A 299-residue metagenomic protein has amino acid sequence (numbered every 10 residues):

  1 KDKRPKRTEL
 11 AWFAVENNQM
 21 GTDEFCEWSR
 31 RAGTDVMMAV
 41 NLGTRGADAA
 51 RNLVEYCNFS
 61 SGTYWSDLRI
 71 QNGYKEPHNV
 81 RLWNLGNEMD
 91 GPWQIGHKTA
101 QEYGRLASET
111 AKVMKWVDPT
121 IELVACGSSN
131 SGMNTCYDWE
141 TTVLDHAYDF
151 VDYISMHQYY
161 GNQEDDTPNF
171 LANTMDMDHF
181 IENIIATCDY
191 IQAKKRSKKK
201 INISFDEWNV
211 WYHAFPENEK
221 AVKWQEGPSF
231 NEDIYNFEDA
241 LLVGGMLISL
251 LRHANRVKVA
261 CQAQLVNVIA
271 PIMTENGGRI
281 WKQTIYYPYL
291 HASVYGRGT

Functional and structural regions predicted by a protein language model:
K1-G161, D165, E182: N-terminal catalytic cores of secreted or lumenal carbohydrate-active enzymes
G21, W28, K75-H78, D176 (+2 more regions): Secondary-structure capping and boundary motifs in well-ordered enzyme cores
E24-F25, Q71-N72, T142-V143, Y190-K194 (+3 more regions): Generic recognition of flexible, low-complexity loop/linker segments
T34, I121, I201, V257-K258: A structural micro-motif
V40, G127, Q158, E207 (+2 more regions): Active-site proximal loops enriched in glycine and acidic residues that flank catalytic Cys/His/Asp and coordinate
T63, T120, Y153, Y190-K194 (+2 more regions): Intrinsically disordered or highly flexible coil/loop and linker segments, enriched in small and charged/polar residues
T99-L247: Noncatalytic carbohydrate-binding groove/subsite architecture in carbohydrate-active enzymes
V243, L247-T299: Catalytic cores of secreted or luminal carbohydrate-active enzymes
